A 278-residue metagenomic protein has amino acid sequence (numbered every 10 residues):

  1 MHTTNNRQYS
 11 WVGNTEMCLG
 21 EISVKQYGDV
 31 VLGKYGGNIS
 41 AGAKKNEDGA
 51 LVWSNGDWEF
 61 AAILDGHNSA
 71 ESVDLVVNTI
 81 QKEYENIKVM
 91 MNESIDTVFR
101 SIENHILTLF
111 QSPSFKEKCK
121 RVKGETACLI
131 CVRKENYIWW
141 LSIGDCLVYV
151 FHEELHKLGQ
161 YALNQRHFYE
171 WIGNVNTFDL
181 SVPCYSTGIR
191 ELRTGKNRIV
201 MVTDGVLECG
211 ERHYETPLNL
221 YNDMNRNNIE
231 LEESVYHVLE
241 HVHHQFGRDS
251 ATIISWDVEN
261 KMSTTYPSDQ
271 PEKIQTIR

Functional and structural regions predicted by a protein language model:
M1-R278: PP2C/PPM-type serine/threonine phosphatase catalytic domain
